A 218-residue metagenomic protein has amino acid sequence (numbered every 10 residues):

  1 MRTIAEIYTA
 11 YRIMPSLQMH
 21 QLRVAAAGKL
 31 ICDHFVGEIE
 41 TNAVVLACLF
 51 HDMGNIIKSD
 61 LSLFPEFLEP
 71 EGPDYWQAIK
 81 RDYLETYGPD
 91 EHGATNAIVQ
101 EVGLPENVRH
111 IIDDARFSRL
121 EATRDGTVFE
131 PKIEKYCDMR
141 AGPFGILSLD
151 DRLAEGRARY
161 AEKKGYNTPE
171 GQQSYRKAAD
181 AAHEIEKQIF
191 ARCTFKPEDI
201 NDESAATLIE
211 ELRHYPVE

Functional and structural regions predicted by a protein language model:
M1-M14: Generic N-terminal amphipathic, Lys/Arg-enriched alpha-helix
T9-A10, G37-Y160: Divalent metal-dependent catalytic cores for phosphoryl transfer on phosphate-bearing substrates
M14-Q18, A25-G37, L46-L49, Y75: Long, hydrophobic N-terminal alpha-helical segment
Q18, L22-A25, T41, V45 (+3 more regions): Short, well-structured alpha-helical segments
T168-E218: Charged phosphate-binding loop/patch that engages nucleotide di/tri-phosphates or the phosphate backbone of nucleic
